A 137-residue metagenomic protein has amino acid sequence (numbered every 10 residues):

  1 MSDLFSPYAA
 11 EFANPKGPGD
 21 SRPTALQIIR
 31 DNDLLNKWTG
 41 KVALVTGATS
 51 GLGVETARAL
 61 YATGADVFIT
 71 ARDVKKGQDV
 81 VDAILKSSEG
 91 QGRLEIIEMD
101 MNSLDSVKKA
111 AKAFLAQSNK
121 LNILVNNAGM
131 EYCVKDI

Functional and structural regions predicted by a protein language model:
M1-L44: Non-catalytic terminal and boundary segments that flank Rossmann-like NAD(P)-dependent oxidoreductase
V42, T49-S50, D73: Conserved glycine-rich cofactor-binding loop
L44-V45, F68, N122-V125: N-terminal Rossmann-like NAD(P) cofactor-binding module of classical short-chain dehydrogenase/reductase
G51, E55: NAD(P)H-binding Rossmann-fold N-terminus in SDR/SDR-like oxidoreductases, specifically the glycine-rich beta1-alpha1
L60: Aromatic pocket-lining residues of Rossmann-like dinucleotide-binding sites
T63-D79: Conserved glycine-rich Rossmann-like NAD(P)H-binding loop of the short-chain dehydrogenase/reductase
V74, I97-K112: The beta1-alpha1 cofactor-binding region of Rossmann-like NAD(H)/NADP(H)-dependent oxidoreductases
E89-L94, A113-N126, E131-I137: A glycine-rich helix->loop->beta "capping" turn within Rossmann-like NAD(P)(H)-dependent oxidoreductase domains
